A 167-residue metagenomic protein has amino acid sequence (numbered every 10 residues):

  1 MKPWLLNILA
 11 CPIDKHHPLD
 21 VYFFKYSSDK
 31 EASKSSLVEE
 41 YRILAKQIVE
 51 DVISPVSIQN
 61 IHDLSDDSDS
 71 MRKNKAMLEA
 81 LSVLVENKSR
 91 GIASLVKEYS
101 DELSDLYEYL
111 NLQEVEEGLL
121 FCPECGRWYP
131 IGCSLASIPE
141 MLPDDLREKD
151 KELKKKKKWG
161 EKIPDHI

Functional and structural regions predicted by a protein language model:
M1-I167: Replace "small metal-dependent catalytic modules" with "small catalytic or cofactor-binding modules
